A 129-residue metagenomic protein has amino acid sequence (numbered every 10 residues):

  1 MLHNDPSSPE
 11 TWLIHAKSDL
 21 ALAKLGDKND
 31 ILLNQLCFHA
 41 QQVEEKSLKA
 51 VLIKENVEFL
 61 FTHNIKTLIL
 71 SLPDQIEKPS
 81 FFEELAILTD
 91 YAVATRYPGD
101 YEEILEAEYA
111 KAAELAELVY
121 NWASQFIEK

Functional and structural regions predicted by a protein language model:
M1-K129: Terminal alpha-helical segments
